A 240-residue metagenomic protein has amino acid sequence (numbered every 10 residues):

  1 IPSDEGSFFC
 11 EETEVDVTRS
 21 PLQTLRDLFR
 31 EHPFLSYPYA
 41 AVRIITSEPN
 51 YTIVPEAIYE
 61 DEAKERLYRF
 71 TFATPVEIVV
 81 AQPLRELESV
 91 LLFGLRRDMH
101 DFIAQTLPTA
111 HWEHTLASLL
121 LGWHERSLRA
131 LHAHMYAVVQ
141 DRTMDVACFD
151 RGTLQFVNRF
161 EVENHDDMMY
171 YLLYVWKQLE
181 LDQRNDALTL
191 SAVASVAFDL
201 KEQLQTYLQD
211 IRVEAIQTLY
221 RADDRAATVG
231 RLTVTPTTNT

Functional and structural regions predicted by a protein language model:
I1-T240: Hydrophobic/aromatic-enriched cytosolic interaction surfaces used to assemble or bind macromolecules
